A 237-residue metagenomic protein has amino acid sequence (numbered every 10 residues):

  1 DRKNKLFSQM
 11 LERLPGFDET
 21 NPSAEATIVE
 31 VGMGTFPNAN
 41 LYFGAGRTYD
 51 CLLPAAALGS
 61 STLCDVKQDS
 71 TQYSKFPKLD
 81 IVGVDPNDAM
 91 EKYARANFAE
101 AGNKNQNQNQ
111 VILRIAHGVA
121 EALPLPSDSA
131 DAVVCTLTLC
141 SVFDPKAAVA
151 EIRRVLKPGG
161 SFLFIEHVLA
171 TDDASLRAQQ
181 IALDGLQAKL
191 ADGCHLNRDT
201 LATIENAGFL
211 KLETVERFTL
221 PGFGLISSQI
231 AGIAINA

Functional and structural regions predicted by a protein language model:
D1-E19: Class I SAM-dependent methyltransferase Rossmann-like catalytic core, especially the SAM/SAH-binding loop
N21-S23, S127, V149: A short, aliphatic-rich alpha-helical micro-motif
T27-A122: Class I SAM-dependent methyltransferase SAM/SAH-binding core
E121-V133: A short acidic, Gly/Pro-enriched loop at the edge of an enzyme's catalytic core that lines a small-molecule cofactor
D131-D144: A short SAM/SAH-binding and catalytic strip from SAM-dependent methyltransferases
K146-P158: A short glycine-rich, Lys/Arg-flanked "PGG" loop and its adjoining helix->strand segment in the class I
I165-I226: C-terminal alpha-helical "lid/dimerization" subdomain adjacent to the S-adenosyl-L-methionine
Q229-A237: C-terminal lobe and adjacent flexible extensions of AdoMet/dcAdoMet transferase-like proteins
